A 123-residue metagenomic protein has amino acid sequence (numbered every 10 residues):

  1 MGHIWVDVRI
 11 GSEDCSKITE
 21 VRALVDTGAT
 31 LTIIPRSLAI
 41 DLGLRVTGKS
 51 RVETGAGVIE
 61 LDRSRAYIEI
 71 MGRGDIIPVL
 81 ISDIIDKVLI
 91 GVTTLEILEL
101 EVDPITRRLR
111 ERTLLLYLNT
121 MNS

Functional and structural regions predicted by a protein language model:
M1-S123: Pepsin/retropepsin-fold aspartyl endopeptidases
